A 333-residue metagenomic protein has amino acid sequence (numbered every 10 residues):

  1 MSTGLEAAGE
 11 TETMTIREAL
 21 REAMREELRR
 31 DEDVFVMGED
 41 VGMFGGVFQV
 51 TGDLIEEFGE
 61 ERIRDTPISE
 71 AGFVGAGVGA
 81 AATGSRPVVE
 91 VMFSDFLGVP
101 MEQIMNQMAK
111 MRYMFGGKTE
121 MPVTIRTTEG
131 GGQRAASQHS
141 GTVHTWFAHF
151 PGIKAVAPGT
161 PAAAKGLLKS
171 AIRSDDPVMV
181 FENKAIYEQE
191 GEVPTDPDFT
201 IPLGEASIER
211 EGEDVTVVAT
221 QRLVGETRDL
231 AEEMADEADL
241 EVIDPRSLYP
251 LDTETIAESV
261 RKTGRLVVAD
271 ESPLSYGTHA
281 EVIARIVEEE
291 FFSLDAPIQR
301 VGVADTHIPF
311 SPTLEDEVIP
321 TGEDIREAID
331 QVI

Functional and structural regions predicted by a protein language model:
M1-P177, D316: Thiamine diphosphate
Q49-E57, T119-T124, K184-I333: Thiamine diphosphate
V180: Non-catalytic, usually N-terminal nucleic-acid engagement modules in DNA/RNA processing proteins
